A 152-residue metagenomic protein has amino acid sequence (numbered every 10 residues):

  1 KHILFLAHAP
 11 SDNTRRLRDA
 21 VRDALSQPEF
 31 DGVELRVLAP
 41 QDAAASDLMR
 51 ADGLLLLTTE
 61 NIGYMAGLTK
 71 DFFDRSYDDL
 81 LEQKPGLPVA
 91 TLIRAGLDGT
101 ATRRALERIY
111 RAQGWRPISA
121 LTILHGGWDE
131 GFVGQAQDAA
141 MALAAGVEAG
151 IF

Functional and structural regions predicted by a protein language model:
K1-L25: N-terminal beta1-alpha1 ligand-phosphate binding loop
S11-D12, I62, I93-D98, I123-D129: Short histidine/acidic/glycine/proline-rich micro-motifs that form metal- and phosphate-coordinating active-site loops
L17, L68-T69, T102, F132-Q135: Residues at alpha-helix caps and immediate loop-helix transition turns in enzyme cores, especially N- and C-cap
D19-D31, R111-R116: Short helix-loop-beta junction
P28, P117-F152: Glycine-rich phosphate/pyrophosphate-binding loop and the adjoining helix
D31-D42: A short beta-strand-loop structural module common to alpha/beta enzyme folds
P40-R116: Helix-loop-strand module that forms the ligand-binding subsite of alpha/beta enzymes
